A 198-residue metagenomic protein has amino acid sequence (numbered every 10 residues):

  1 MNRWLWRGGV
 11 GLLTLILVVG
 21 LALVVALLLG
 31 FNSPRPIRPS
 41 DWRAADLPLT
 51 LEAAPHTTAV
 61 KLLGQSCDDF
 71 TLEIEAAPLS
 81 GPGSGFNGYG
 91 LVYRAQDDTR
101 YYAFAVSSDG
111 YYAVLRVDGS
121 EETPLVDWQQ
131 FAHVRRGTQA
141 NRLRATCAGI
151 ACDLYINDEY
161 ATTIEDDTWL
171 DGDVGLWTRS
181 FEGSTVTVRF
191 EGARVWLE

Functional and structural regions predicted by a protein language model:
M1-V18: N-terminal Sec-pathway targeting helices
T14-L28: Hydrophobic alpha-helical membrane-insertion segments, chiefly the h-region of N-terminal signal peptides
A26-L49: Ser/Thr/Pro/Gly-rich low-complexity linker/stalk segments immediately outside membranes or between
A53-G119: Secretory/extracellular carbohydrate-interaction modules and structurally similar beta-sandwich "look-alikes"
T58-Q65, W128-R136, R179-S180: Beta-strand-rich interaction surfaces with strong enrichment in secreted/lumenal proteins
Q139-D153: Localized edge beta-strand/strand-to-loop motifs within extracellular or lumenal beta-rich domains
Y155-Y160: Short strand-turn-strand beta-turns centered on an Asx-Gly dipeptide
I164-E191: Flexible glycan-contacting loops in extracellular carbohydrate-active proteins
